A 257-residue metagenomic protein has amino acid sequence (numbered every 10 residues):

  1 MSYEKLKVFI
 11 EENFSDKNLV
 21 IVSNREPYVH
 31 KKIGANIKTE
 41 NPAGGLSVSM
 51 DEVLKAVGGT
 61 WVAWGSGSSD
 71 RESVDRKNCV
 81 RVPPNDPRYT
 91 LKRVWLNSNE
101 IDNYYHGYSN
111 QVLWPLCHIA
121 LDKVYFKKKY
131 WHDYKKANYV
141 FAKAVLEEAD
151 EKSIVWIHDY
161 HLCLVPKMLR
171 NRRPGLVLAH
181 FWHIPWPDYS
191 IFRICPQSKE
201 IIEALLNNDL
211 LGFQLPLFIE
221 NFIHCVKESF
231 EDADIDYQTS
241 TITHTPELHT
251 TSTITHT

Functional and structural regions predicted by a protein language model:
M1-T257: Catalytic cores of carbohydrate-active enzymes across secretory and cytosolic contexts
